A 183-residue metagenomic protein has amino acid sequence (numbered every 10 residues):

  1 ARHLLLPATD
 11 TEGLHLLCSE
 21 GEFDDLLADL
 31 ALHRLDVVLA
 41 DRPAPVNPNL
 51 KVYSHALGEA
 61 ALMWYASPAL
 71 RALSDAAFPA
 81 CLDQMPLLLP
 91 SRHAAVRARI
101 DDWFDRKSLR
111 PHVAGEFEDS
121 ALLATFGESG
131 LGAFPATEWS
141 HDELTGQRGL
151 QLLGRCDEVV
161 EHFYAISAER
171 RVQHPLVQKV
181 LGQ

Functional and structural regions predicted by a protein language model:
A1-V46, F117: Central regulatory/effector-binding core of bacterial HTH transcription factors
G13-L17, R110-A114, H162-Y164: Residues at or immediately flanking beta-strands
C18, V37-L39, S54, W64-Y65 (+4 more regions): Generic preference for hydrophobic
S19-E20, L89-P90, E116, F134 (+1 more regions): Active-site-adjacent beta-strand anchor residues
E22-L26, A31-R34, D41, A95-Q151: Hydrophobic hinge/microswitch elements
K51-R92: Flexible hinge/capping segments at coil-to-helix
V52-M63, G146-V160: Short beta-strand->loop
L73, Q151-Q183: A late-sequence structural motif
